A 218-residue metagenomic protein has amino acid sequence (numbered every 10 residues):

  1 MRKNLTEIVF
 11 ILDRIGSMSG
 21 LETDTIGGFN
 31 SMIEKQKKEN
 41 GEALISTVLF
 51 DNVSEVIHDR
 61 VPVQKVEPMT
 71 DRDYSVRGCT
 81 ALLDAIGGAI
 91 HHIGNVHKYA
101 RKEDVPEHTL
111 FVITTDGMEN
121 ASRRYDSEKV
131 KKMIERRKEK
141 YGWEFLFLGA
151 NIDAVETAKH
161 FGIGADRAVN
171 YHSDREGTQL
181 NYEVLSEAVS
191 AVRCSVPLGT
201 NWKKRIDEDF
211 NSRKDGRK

Functional and structural regions predicted by a protein language model:
M1-K218: Acidic, low-complexity intrinsically disordered regions
